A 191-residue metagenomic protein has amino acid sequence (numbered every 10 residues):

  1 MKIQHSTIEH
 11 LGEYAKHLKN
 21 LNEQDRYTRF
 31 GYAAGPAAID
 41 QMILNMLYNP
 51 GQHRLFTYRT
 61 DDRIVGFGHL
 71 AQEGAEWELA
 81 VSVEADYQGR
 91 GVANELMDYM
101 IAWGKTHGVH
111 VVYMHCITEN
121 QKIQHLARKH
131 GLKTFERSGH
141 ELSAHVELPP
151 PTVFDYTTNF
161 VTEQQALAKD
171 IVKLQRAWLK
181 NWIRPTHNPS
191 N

Functional and structural regions predicted by a protein language model:
M1-K16: A short beta-loop-alpha structural element at the N-terminal edge of CoA-dependent acyl/N-acetyltransferase catalytic
K16-A33, M46: Helix-loop element at the rim of GNAT/NAT acetyltransferase active sites that forms part of the acceptor-substrate
G31-E78, S138: Acetyl-CoA-dependent GNAT
L79-V81, V112-C116: Conserved hydrophobic beta-strand within the GNAT/NAT acetyltransferase core sheet that lines the active-site cleft
V83, G89-G104, V111, H125-K129: Conserved acetyl-CoA-binding loop-helix of GNAT-fold acetyltransferases
N94, T118-G139: Conserved active-site alpha-helix within GNAT-family acetyltransferase domains
G139-N181: C-terminal "cap" of GNAT-fold acetyltransferases
H187-N191: Eukaryotic low-complexity, non-globular regulatory regions
